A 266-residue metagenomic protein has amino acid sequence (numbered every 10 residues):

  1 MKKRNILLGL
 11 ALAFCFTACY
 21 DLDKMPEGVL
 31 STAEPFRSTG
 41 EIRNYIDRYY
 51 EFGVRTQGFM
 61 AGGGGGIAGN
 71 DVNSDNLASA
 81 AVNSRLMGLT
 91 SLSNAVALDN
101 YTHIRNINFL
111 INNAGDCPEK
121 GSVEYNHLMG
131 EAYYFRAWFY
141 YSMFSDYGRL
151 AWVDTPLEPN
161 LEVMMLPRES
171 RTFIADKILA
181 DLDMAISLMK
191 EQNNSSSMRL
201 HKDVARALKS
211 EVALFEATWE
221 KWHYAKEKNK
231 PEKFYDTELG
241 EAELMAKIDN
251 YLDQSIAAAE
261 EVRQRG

Functional and structural regions predicted by a protein language model:
M1-E27: Bacterial Sec-dependent N-terminal signal peptides
C19-A61, P231, L252: Membrane-proximal, proline-rich intrinsically disordered regions
T39-R55, L77-Y147, L161-S197: Conserved, well-structured interaction surfaces
Y133, R206-V212: TPR/Sel1-like alpha-solenoid repeat signature
S142-S145, A151, N193, F215-Y224: Short coil/turn linking the two alpha-helices of tandem helical-hairpin repeats
R149-R171, E220-Q254: Short coil/linker segments at helix-helix boundaries
M198-A205: Aromatic-lined, polymer-binding surfaces characteristic of secreted/periplasmic polysaccharide-degrading enzymes
F215, N250-G266: Polar, glycine-rich mid-to-C-terminal structural blocks that act as macromolecule-binding/assembly scaffolds
